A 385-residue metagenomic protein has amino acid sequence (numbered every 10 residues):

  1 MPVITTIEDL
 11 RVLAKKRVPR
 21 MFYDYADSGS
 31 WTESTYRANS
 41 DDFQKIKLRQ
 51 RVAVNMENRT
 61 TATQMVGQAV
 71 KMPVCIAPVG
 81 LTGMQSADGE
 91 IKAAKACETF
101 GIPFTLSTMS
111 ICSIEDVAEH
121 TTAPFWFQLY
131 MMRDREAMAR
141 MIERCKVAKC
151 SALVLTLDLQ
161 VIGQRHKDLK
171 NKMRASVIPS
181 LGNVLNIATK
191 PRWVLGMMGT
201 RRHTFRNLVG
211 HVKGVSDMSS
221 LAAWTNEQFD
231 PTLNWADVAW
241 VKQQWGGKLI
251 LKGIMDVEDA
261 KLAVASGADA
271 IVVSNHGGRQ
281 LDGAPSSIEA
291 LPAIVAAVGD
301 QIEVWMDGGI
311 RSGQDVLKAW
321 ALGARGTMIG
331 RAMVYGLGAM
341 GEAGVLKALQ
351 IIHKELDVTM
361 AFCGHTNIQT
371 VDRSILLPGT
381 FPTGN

Functional and structural regions predicted by a protein language model:
M1-G67, M173-L233, Q369-V371, L377-N385: An N-cap/entry alpha-helix motif that binds or orients negatively charged groups
M1-Q44, E289-N385: Alpha/beta catalytic cores of nucleotide-metabolism and tRNA/nucleoside-modifying enzymes
S30-W31, T108-C112, R133, M255 (+1 more regions): Short beta->alpha linker loops
K47, A62-Q64, P73-A77, P103-T105 (+2 more regions): Short, conserved beta-strand segments within well-ordered enzyme catalytic domains that often line or immediately flank
V70-M109, I114: Glycine-rich active-site/cofactor-binding loop and its immediate structural neighborhood
C75-L81, P124-Y130, A222-W224: Short, basic, glycine/proline-bearing loop/turn elements
L81, K95, H120, E136-M306 (+3 more regions): Alpha/beta enzyme core
T99-H120, P124-M138: A gly/proline- and charged-residue-enriched helix-loop-helix capping module
